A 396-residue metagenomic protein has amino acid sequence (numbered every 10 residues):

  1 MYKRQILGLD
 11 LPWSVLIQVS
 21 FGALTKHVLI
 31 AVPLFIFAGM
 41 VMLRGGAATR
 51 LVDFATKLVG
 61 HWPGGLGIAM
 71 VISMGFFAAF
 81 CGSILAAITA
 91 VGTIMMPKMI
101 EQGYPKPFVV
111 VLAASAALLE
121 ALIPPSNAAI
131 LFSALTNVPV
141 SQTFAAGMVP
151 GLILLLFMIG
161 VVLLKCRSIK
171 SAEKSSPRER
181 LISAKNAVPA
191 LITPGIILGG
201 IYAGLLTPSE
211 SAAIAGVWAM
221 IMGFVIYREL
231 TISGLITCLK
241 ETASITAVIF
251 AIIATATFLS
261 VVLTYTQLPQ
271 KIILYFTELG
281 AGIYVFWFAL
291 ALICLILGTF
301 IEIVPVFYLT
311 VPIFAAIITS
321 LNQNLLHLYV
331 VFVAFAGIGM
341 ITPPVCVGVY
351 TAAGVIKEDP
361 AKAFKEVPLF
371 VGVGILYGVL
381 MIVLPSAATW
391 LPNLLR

Functional and structural regions predicted by a protein language model:
K3-R396: Alpha-helical transmembrane segments of multi-pass membrane transport proteins
